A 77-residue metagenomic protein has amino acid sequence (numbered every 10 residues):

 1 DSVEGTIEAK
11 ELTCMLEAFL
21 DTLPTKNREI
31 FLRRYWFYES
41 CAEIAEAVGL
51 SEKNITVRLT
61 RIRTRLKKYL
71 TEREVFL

Functional and structural regions predicted by a protein language model:
D1-A18: Acidic, proline/glycine-rich intrinsically disordered inter-domain spacer in sigma factors
K10, L20-N27: Short helix-coil-helix linker/hinge
L16, N27, C41-A42, E46-E72: DNA-recognition helix of helix-turn-helix
I30-R34: A short pre-motif secondary-structure segment
F37-Y38: Flexible coil/turn residues that form the inter-helical turn or adjacent wing/linker of helix-turn-helix
F76-L77: Intrinsically disordered, low-complexity basic tails/linkers immediately adjacent to helix-turn-helix/homeobox/MYB/SANT
